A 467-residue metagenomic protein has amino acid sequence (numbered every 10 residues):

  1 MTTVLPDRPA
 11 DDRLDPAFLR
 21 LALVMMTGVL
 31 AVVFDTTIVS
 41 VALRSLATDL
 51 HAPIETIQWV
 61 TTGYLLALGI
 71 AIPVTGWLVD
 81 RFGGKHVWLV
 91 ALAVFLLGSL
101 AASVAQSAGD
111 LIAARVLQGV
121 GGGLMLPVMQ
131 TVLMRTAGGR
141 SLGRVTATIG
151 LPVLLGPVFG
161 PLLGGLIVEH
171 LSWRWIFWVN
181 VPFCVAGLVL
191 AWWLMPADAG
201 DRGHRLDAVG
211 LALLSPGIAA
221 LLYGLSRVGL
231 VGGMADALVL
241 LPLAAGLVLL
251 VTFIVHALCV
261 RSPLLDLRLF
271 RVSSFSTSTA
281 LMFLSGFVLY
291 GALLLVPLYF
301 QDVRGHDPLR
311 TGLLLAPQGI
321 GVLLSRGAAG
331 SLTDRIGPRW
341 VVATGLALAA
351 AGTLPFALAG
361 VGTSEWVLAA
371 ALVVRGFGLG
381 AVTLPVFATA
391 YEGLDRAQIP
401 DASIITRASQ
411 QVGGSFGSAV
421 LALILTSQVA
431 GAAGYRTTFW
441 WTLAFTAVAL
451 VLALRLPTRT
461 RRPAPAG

Functional and structural regions predicted by a protein language model:
M1-A17, G200, L456-G467: Intrinsic disorder in cytosolic terminal tails and internal cytosolic loops of multi-pass membrane transporters
D11-D12, R202-R205, A212, L267: Short secondary-structure boundary/capping segments
F18-L43, L50, I54-G76, W88 (+9 more regions): 12-transmembrane solute porter fold
I72-G210, G362, R396, A408: Helix-loop-helix hairpins in multi-pass membrane proteins, especially solute transporters
V185-V189, G246-T252: Alpha-helical transmembrane segments and their membrane-interface exit regions
W193-L194, G229, L452-L456: Short, hydrophobic alpha-helical segments
A199-G200, S215-V239, I254-V255: Phenylalanine-glycine-rich, low-complexity intrinsically disordered regions, typified by the FG/GLFG repeat domains
